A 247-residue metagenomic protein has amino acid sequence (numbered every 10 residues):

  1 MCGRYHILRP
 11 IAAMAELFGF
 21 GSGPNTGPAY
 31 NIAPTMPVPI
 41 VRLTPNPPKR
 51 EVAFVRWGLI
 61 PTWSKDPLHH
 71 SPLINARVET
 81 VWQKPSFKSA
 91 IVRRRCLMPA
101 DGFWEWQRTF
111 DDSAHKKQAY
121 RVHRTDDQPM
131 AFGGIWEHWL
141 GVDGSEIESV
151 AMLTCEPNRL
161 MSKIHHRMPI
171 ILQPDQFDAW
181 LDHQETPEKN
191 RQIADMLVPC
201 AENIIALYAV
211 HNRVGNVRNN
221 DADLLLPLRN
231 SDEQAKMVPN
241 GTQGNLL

Functional and structural regions predicted by a protein language model:
M1-L247: Short linear sequence motif anchored by a di-proline
